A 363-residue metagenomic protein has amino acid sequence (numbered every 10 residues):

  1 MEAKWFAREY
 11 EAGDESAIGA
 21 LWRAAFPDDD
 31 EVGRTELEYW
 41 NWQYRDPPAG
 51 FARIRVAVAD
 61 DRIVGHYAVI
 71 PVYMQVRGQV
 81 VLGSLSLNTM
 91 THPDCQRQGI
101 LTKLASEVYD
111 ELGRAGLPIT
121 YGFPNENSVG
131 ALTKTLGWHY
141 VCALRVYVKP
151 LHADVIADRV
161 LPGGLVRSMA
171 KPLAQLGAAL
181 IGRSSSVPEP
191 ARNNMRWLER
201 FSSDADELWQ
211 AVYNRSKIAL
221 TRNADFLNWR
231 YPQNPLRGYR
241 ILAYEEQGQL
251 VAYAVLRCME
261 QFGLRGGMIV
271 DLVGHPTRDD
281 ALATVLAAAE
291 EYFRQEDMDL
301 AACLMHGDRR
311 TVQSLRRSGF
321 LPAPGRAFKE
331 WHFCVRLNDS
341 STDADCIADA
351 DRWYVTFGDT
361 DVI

Functional and structural regions predicted by a protein language model:
M1-I63, V81-L85, D158-D225, G266-G267 (+1 more regions): Short amphipathic alpha-helix that is part of the acyltransferase structural core
E2, P118-A179, R230-Q233, R240 (+3 more regions): Active-site/acyl-donor-binding loops of N-acyltransferases
L37-Y44, Y67-V69, L101, W138 (+3 more regions): Tryptophan-centric aromatic hotspots in well-structured domains and transmembrane helices
Q43-V56, D60, G65, T133 (+2 more regions): A short helix-loop-beta-strand connector motif used in the catalytic cores of GNAT acetyltransferases and, in some
I54-V56, R62-V72, L85, M90 (+3 more regions): Conserved beta-strand in the GNAT
V80-P93, L264-P276: Conserved acetyl-CoA binding element of GNAT-fold acetyltransferases
T91, Q96-E111, D279-E291: Conserved acetyl-CoA-binding loop-helix of GNAT-fold acetyltransferases
R215-A243: Oxyanion-binding "anion nests"
